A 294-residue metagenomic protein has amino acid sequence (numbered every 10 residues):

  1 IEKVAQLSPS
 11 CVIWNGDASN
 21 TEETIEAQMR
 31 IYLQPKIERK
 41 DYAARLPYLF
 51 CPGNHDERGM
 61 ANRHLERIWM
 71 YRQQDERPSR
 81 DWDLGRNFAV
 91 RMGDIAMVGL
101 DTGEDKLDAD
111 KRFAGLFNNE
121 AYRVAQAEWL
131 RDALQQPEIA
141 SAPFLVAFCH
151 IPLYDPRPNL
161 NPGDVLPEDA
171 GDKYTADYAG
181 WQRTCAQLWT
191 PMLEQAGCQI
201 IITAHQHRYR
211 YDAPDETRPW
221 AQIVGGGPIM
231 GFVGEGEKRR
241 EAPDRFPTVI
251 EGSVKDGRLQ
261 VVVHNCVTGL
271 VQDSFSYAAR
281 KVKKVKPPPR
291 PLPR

Functional and structural regions predicted by a protein language model:
I1-E26: N-terminal active-site segment of His-dependent metallophosphoesterases
S10, P143-L145, Q199: Conserved acidic residues
V12-W14, F50-C51, A147, I202: Residue-level marker for buried hydrophobic side chains located in beta-strands that build the well-ordered beta-sheet
N15, P137-P158: Short acidic, glycine-rich surface-loop motifs adjacent to enzyme active sites
G16-D17, G53-N54, H150, A204-H205: Active-site glycine-centered loops adjacent to acidic/histidine catalytic or metal-binding residues that shape
E23-A140, L166-G180, L188-E194, I200 (+2 more regions): Extended active-site neighborhood of metal-dependent phosphoesterases/phosphodiesterases
N159-L166: Short, flexible, mixed-charge acidic loops at enzyme active sites
P214, E241-R245, I250-R294: A short C-terminal boundary segment appended to hydrolase-like catalytic domains
